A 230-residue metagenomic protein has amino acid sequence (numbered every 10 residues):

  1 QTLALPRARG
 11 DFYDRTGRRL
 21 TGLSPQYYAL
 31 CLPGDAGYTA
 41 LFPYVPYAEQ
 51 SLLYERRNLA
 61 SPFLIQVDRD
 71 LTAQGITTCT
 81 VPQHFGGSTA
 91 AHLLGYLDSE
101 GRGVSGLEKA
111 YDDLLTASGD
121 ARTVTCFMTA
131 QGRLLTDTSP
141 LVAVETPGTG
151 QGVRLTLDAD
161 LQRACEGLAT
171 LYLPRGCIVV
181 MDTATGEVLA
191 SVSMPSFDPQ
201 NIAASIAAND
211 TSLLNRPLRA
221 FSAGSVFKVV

Functional and structural regions predicted by a protein language model:
A4-A8, Y172-R175: Short, small/polar residue-rich loop motifs at catalytic or cofactor-binding pockets
L5, F12-G22, C165, M181-L189: Short, glycine-anchored, charge-dense loop/turn motifs used at functional sites
T16, T89, G103, L107 (+2 more regions): Stable alpha-helical elements in mature extracytoplasmic
T21-Q26, A40-G150: Small/polar-residue-rich segments within soluble enzyme cores
G22-L30, A190-F197: Short beta->alpha transition motifs characteristic of CBS
L59-A60, E145-A184, Q200-V230: Active-site loop and adjoining helix of the penicillin-binding protein/serine DD-peptidase-beta-lactamase fold
L115, G119-T129, Y172-V192: Carboxylate/His-rich catalytic cores and anion/metal-binding grooves
L134, T183-A204: Glycine-rich, acidic and aromatic/proline-enriched surface loops and short helix-turn segments that act as binding
